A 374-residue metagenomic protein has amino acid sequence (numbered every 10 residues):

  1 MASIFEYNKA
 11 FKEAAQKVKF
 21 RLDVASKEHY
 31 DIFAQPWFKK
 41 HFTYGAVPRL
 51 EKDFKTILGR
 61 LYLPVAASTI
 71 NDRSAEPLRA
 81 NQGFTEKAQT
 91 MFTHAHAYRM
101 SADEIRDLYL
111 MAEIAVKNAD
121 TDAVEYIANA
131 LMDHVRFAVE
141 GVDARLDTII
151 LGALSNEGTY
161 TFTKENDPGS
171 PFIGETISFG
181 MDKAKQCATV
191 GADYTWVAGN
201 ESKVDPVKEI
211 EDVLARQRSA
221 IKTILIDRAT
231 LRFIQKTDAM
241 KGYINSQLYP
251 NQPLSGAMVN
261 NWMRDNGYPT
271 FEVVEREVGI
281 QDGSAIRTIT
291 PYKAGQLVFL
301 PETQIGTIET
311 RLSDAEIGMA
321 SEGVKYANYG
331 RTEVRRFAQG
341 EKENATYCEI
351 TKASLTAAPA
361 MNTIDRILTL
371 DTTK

Functional and structural regions predicted by a protein language model:
M1-K55, A358-K374: N-terminal alpha-helical "arm" segments
K17, S26-Y30, A115-T121, K164-I173 (+4 more regions): Intrinsically disordered, low-complexity coil segments
K40-V116: Assembly/oligomerization interface modules of large self-assembling protein complexes
H94-D182, D205-A229, N344-A353: Long, contiguous amphipathic alpha-helices that act as assembly "spine/axial" helices in icosahedral shell and virion
Q186-T189: Long amphipathic N-terminal alpha/beta scaffold segment
G191-E201: Surface-exposed cleft-lining segments at the edges of enzyme active sites
V197, M240-K374: Sequence/fold signature of self-assembling virion shell proteins
K203-G267: Ordered core of a single globular domain
